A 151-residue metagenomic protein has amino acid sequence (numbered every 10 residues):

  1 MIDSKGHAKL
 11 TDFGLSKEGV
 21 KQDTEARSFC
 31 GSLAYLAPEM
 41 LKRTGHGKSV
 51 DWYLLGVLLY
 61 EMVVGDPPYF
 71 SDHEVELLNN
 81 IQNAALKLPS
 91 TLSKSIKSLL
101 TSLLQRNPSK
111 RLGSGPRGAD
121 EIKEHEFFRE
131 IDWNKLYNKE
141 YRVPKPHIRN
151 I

Functional and structural regions predicted by a protein language model:
L10-D12: Pre-DFG segment of protein kinase catalytic domains
R27-L36: Conserved activation segment of eukaryotic-like protein kinases, specifically the C-terminal portion of the activation
E39-S49: Conserved end of the kinase activation segment
V64-P67: Structural helix C-cap motif within protein kinase domains
L92-R106: Conserved C-terminal C-lobe helix
P108-S109, G113-I151: C-terminal regulatory tails of eukaryotic serine/threonine kinases
